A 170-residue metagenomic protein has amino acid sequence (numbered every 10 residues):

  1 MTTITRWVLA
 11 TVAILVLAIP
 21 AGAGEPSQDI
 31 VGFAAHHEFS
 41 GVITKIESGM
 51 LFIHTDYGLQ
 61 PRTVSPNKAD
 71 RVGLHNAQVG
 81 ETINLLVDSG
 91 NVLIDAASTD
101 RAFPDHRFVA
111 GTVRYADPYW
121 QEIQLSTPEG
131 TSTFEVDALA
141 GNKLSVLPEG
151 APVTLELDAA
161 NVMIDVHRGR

Functional and structural regions predicted by a protein language model:
T2-V8, V12-L15, I19-T63, N67-T131 (+1 more regions): Short, flexible, surface-exposed loop segments at domain boundaries
